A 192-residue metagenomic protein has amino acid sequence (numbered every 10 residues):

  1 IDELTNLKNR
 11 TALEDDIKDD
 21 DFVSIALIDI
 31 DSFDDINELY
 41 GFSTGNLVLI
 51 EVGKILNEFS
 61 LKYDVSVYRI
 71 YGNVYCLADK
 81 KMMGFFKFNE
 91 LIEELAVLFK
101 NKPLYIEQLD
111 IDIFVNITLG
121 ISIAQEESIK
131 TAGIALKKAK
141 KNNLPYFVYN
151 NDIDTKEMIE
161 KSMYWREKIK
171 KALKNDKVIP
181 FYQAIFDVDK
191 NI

Functional and structural regions predicted by a protein language model:
I1, T5-S24, D31-E58, Y68-L77 (+4 more regions): Conserved long alpha-helical elements within nucleotide-processing catalytic cores of c-di-GMP signaling and class III
A12, D16, E160-I192: Active-site core of bacterial EAL-family cyclic-dinucleotide phosphodiesterase domains
K18-S24, K62-D64, S122-E127: Short glycine/proline-enriched coil/turn segments at helix->beta-strand junctions
I25, Y75, V115-I121, Y182: A structural signal for short, well-ordered beta-strand segments
E58-D64, E94-I111: Short catalytic/binding micro-motifs of nucleotide second-messenger systems
Y63-S66, F181-Y182: A short linear hydrophobic-aromatic micro-motif
A78-M82, K100, A124: Residue-level recognition of strand-loop junctions within catalytic nucleotide-signaling folds
E94, E107-I111, N116-K168: Cyclic nucleotide signaling catalytic output domains
